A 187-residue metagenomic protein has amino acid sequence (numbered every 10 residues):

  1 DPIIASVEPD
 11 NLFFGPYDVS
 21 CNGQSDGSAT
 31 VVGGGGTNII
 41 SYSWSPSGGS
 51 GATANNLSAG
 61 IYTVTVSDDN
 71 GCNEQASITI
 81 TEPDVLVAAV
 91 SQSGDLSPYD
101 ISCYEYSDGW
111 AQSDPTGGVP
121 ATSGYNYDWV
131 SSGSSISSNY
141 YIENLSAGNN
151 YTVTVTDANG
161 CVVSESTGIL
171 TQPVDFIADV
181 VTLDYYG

Functional and structural regions predicted by a protein language model:
D1-G187: Proline- and Ser/Thr-rich low-complexity, intrinsically disordered segments
